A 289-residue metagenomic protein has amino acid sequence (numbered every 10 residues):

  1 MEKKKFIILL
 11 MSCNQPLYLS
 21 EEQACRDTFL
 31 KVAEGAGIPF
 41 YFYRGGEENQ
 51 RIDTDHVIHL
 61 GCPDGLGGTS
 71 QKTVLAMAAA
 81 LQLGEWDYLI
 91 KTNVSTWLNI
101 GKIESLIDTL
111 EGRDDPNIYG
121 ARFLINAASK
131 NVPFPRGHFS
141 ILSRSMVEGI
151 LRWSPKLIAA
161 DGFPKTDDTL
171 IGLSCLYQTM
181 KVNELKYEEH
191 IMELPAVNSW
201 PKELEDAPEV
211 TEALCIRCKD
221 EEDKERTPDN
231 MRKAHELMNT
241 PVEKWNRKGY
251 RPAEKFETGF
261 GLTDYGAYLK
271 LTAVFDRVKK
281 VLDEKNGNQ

Functional and structural regions predicted by a protein language model:
M1-L19: N-proximal low-complexity "stem/linker" segments adjacent to membrane-targeting elements
K3-F6, G35-P39, E85-D87, D114-I118 (+1 more regions): Loop/turn elements at helix/coil->beta-strand transitions in domains of secreted/extracellular proteins
I7-M11, F40, R136-I141: Conserved, well-structured core segments
M11, G37-E48: Short beta-strand/loop segment that forms part of the nucleotide-sugar
E21-I38: Short, acidic, metal-binding catalytic loop of nucleotide-sugar glycosyltransferases
Y43-W86: Active-site-proximal specificity loops/subdomain of glycosyltransferases
S70, Y88, T92, T96-Q178 (+1 more regions): Conserved catalytic core of nucleotide-sugar-dependent glycosyltransferases
D161-Q289: C-terminal catalytic/acceptor-binding lobe
